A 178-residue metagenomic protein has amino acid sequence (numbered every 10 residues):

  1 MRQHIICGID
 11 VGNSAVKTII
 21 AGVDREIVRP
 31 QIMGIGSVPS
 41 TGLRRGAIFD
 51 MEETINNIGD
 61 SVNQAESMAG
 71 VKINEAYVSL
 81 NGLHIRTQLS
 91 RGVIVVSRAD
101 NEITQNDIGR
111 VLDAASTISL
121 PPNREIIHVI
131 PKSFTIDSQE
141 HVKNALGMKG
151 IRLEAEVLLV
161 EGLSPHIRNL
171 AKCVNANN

Functional and structural regions predicted by a protein language model:
M1-A15, I19-N178: Nucleotide/phosphate-binding catalytic cleft detector across ATP-hydrolyzing and phosphate-transferring enzymes
